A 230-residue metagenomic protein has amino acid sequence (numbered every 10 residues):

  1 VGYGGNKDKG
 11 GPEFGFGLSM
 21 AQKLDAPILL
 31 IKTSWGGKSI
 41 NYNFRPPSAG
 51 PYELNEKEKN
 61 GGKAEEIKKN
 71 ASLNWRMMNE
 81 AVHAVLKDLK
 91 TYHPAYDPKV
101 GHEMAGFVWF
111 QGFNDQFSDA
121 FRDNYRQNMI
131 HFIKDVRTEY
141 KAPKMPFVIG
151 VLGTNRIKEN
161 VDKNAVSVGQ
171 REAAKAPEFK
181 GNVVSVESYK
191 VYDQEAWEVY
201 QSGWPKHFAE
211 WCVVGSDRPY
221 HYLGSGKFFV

Functional and structural regions predicted by a protein language model:
V1-V230: Cell-envelope and extracellular/periplasmic
